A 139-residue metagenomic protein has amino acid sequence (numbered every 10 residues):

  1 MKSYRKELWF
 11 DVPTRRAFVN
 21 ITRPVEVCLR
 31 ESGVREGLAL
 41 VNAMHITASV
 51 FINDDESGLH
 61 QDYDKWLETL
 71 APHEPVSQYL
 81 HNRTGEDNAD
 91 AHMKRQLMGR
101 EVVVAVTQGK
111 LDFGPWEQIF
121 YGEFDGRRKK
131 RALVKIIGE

Functional and structural regions predicted by a protein language model:
M1-E139: Active-site histidine-anchored catalytic micro-motif
